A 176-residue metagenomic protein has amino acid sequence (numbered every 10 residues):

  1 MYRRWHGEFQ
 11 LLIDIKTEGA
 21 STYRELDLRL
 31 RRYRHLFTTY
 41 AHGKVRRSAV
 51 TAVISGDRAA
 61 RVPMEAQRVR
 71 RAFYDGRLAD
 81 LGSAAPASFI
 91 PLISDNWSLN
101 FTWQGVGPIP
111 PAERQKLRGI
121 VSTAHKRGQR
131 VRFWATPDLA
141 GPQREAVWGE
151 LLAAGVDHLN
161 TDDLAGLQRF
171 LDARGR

Functional and structural regions predicted by a protein language model:
M1-R176: Catalytic cores of phosphodiester-bond hydrolases, prominently lipid phosphodiesterases
